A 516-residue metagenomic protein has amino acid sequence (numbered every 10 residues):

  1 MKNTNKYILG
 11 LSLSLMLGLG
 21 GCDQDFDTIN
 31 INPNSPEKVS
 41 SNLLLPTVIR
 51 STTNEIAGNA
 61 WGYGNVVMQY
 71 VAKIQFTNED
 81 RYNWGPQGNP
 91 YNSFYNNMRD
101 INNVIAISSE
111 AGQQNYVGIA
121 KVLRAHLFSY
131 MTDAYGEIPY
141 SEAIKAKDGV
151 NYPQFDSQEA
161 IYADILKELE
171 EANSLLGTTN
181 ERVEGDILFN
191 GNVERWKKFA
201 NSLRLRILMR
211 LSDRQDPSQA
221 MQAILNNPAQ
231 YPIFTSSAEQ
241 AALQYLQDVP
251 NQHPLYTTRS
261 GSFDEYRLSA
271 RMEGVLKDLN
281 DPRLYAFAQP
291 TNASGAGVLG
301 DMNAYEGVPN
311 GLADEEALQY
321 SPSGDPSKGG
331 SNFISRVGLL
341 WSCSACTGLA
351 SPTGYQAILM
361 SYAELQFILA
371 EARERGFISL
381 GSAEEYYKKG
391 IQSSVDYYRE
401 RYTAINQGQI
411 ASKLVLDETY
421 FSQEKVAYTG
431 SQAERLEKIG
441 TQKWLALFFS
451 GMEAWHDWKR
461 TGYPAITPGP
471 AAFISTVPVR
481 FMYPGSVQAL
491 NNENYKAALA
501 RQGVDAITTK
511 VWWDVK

Functional and structural regions predicted by a protein language model:
M1-L11: Bacterial N-terminal signal peptides that target proteins for export
G10-G18: Bacterial N-terminal signal peptides
C22-M68, K73-N78, N83-G85, N92-Y95 (+4 more regions): Membrane-proximal, proline-rich intrinsically disordered regions
D25-D27, C346, L416-F421: Short acidic (Asp/Glu) and glycine-rich catalytic loops that position anionic groups and cofactors
I31-N34, A143-K145, E239, Q289 (+3 more regions): Short capping/connector residues at structural and topological boundaries
V39-N42, Q69-Y402, T429-E434, Q442: Structured, solvent-exposed acidic/aromatic patches
Q392-K516: C-terminal functional modules
